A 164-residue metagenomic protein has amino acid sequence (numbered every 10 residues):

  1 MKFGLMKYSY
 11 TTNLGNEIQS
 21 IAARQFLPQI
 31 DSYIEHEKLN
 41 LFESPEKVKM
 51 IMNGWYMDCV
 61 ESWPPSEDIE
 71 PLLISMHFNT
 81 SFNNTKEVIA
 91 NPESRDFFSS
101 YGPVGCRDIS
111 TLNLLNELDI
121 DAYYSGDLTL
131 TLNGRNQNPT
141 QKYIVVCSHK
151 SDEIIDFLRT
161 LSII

Functional and structural regions predicted by a protein language model:
M1-I164: Active-site anion-handling motifs in enzyme catalytic cores
